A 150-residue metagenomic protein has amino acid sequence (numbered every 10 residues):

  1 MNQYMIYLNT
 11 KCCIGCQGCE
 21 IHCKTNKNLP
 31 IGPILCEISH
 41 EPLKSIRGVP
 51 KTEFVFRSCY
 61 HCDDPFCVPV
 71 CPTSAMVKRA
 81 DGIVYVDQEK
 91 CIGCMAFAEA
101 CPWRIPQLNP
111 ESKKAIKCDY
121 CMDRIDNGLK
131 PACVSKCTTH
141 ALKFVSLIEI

Functional and structural regions predicted by a protein language model:
M1-I150: Non-ligating segments of multi-cofactor redox enzymes
